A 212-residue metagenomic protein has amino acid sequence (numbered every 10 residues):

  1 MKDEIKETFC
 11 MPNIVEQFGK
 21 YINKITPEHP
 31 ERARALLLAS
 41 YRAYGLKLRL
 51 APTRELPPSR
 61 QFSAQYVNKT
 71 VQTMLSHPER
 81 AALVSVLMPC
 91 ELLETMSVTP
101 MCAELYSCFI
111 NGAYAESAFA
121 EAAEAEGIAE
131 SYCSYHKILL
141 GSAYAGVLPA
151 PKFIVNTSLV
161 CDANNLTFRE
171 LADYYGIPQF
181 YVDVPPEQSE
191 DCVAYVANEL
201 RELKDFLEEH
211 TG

Functional and structural regions predicted by a protein language model:
M1-G212: An N-terminal assembly and electron-transfer interface module characteristic of large anaerobic redox and radical
